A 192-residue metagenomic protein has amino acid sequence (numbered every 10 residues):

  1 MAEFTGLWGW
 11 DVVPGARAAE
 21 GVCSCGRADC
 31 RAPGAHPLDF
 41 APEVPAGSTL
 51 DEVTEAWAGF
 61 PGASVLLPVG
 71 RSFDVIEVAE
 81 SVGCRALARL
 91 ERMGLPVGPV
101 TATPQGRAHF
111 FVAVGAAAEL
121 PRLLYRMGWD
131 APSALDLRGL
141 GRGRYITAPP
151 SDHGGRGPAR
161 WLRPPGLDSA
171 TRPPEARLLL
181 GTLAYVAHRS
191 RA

Functional and structural regions predicted by a protein language model:
M1-Q105, G115, G166-A192: Signature for HUH/AEP ssDNA processing cores
F110: Catalytic core of tubulin tyrosine ligase-like
G115-A192: DNA replication initiation modules
